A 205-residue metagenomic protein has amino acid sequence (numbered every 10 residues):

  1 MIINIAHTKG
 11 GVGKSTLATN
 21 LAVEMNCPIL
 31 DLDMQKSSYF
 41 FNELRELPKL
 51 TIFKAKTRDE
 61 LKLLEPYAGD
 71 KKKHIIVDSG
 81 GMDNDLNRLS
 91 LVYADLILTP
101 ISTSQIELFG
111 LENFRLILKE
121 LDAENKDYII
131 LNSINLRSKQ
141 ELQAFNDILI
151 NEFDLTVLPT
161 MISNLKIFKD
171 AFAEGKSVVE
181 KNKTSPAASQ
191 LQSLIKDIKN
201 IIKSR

Functional and structural regions predicted by a protein language model:
I2-T8, V12, T19-D85, F172-A173 (+1 more regions): P-loop/Walker-type NTP enzyme "switch/lid" segment
I29, V77, T99, Y128-L131: Structural beta-sheet core signal
D85-S104: Inter-motif core of Ras-like GTPase G domains
S102, Y128-L142, T160-A171: G-domain G4 guanine-recognition motif of GTPases
F109-E124: Conserved C-terminal guanine-recognition region of P-loop GTPase G domains, centered on the G4
N146-V178: Beta-strand-loop-alpha "switch" segments that mediate conformational coupling across diverse proteins
K169-I195: Inter-lobe coupling/hinge region of RecA-like P-loop helicase motors
